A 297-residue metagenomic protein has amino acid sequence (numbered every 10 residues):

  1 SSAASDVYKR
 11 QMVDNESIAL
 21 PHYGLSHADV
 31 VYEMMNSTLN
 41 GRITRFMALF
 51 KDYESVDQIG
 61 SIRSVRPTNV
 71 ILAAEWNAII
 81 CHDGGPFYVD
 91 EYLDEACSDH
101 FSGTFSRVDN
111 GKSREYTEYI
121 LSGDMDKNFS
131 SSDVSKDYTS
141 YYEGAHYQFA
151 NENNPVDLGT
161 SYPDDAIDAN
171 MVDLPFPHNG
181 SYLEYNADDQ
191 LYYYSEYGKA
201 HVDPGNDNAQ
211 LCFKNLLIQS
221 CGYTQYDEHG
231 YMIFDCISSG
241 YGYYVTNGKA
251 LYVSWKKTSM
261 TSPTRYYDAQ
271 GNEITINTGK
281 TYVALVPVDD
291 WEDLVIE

Functional and structural regions predicted by a protein language model:
S2-Y32, L39-E297: A surface/extracellular/periplasmic glyco- and lipid-processing/surface-interacting theme
